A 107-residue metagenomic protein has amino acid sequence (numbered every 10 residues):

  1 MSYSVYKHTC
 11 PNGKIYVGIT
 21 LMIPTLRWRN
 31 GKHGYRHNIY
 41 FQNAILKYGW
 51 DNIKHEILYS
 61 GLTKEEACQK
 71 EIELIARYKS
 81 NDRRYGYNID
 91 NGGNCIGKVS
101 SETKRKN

Functional and structural regions predicted by a protein language model:
M1-T103: Structure-specific nucleic-acid interaction/processing domains
N107: Calmodulin-binding IQ motif helices
